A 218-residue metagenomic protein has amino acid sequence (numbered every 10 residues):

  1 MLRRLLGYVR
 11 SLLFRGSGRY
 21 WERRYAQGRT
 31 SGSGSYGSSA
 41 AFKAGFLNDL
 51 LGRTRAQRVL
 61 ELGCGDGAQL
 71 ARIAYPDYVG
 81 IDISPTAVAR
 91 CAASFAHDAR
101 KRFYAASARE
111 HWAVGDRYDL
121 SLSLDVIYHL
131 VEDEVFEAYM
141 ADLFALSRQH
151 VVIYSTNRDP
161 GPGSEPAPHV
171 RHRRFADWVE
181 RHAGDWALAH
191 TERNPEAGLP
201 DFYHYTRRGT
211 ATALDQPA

Functional and structural regions predicted by a protein language model:
M1-D116, D133-A218: Class I (Rossmann-like) S-adenosyl-L-methionine-dependent methyltransferase catalytic domain, capturing the SAM-binding
D119: Acidic donor-binding loop of glycosyltransferase active sites
L122: A conserved beta-strand element that flanks and buttresses the S-adenosyl-L-methionine
D125-H129: Short catalytic micro-motifs in class I SAM-dependent methyltransferases
